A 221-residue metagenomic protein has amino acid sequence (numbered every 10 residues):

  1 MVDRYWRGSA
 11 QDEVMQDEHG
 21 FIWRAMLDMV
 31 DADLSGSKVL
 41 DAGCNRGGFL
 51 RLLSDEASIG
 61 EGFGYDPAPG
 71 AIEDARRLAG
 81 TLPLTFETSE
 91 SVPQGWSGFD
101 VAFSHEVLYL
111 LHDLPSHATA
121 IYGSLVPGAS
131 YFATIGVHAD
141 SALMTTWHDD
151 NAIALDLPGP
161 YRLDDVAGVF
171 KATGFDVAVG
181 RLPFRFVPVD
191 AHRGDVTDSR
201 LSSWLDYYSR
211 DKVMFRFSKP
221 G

Functional and structural regions predicted by a protein language model:
M1-D33, L52, A191: Conserved class I S-adenosyl-L-methionine
R46-S91: Class I SAM-dependent methyltransferase SAM/SAH-binding core
F103: A conserved beta-strand element that flanks and buttresses the S-adenosyl-L-methionine
E106-L110: Short catalytic micro-motifs in class I SAM-dependent methyltransferases
P115-P127: A short glycine-rich, Lys/Arg-flanked "PGG" loop and its adjoining helix->strand segment in the class I
F132-L157: Conserved class I S-adenosyl-L-methionine
T145-D149, A178-G221: A C-terminal cap/extension of S-adenosyl-L-methionine-dependent methyltransferases that defines the acceptor-substrate
L157-G174, G180: Short alpha-helix
